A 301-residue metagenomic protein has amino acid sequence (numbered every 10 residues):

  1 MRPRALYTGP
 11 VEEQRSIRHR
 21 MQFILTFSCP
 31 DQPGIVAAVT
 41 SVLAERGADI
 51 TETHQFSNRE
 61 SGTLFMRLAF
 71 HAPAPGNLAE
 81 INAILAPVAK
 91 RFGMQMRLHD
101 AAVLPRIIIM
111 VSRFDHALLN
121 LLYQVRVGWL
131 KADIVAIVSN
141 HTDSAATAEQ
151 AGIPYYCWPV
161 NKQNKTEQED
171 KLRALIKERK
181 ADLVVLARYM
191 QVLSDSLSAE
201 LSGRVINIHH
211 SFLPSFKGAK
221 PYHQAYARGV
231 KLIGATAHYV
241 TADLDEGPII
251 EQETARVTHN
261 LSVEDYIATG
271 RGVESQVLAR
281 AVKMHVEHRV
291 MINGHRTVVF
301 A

Functional and structural regions predicted by a protein language model:
M1-R20: N-terminal amphipathic/basic-hydrophobic helices that include classical n-h-c signal peptides and signal-anchor
H19-P105: A conserved regulatory-domain signal marking ACT and ACT-like small-molecule sensing domains and adjacent regulatory
S28, I108-M110, V138: Short hydrophobic segments within beta-strands
I107-A117: Short, glycine-rich nucleotide/cofactor-binding loops
H116-R126: Histidine-anchored nucleotide/phosphate-binding helix
A132-D143: Short internal beta-strands
H141, N164, Q168, D182-A301: Donor/substrate-binding cores of folate-linked one-carbon enzymes
E149, I153-R179: Adenosine-nucleotide cofactor-binding segment
